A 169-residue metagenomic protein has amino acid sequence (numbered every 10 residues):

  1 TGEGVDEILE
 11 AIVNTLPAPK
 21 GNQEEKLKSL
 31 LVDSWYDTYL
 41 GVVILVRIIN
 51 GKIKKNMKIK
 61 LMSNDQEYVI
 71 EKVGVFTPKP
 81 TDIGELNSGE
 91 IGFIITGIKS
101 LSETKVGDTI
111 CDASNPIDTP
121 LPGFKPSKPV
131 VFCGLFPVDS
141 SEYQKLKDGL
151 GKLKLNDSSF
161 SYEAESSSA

Functional and structural regions predicted by a protein language model:
T1-A169: Structural and coupling elements of P-loop NTPases
